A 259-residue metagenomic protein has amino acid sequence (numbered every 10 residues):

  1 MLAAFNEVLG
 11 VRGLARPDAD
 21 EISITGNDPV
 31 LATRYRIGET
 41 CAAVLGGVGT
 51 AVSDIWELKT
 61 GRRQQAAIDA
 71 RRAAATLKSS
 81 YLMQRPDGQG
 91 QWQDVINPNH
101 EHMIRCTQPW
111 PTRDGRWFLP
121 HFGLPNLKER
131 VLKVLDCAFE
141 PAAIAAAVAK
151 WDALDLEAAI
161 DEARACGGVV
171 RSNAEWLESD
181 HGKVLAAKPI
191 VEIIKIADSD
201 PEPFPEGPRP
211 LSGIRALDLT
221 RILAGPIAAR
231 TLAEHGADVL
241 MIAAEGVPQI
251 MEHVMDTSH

Functional and structural regions predicted by a protein language model:
M1-P248: Acyl-CoA thioester-binding alpha/beta core of soluble enzymes
E245-H259: Conserved N-terminal Rossmann-fold NAD(P) cofactor-binding segment
